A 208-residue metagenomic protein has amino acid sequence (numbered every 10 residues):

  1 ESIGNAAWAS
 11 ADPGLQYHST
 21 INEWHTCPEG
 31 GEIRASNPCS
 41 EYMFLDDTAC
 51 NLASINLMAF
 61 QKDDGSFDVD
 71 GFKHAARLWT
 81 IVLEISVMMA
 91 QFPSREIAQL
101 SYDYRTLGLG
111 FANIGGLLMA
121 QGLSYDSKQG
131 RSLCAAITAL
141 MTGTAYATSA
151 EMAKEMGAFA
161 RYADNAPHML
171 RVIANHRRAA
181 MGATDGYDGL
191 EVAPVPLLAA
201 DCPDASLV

Functional and structural regions predicted by a protein language model:
E1-S10, I173: Polar, glycine-rich mid-to-C-terminal structural blocks that act as macromolecule-binding/assembly scaffolds
A7-Q121: Function-dense linear segments that define catalytic or interfacial modules in macromolecule-processing proteins
D12, P203-D204: Coil-to-beta-strand transition motifs
C50, D204-L207: Short hydrophobic-aromatic micro-motifs
H74-A98, Y102, T106, S124-P203: Internal maturation/activation junctions in enzymes
